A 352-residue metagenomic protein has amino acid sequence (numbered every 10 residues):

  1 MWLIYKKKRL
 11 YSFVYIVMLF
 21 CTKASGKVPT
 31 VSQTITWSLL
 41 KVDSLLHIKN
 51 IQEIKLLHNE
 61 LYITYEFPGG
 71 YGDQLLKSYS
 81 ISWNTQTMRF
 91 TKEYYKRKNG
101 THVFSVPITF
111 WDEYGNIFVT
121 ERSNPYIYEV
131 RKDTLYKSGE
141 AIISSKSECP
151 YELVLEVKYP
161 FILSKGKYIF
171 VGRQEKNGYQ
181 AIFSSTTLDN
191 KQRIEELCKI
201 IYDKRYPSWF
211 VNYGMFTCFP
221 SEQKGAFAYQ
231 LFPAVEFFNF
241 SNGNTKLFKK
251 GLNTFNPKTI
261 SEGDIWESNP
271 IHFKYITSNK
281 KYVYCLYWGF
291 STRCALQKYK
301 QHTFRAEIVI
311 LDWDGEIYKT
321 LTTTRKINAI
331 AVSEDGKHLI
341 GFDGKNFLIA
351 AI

Functional and structural regions predicted by a protein language model:
K27-I48: A short helix->beta-strand "capping" segment at the edge of beta-propeller domains
K41-Q74, Y284-W288: Beta-strand-rich domains and repeat architectures in extracellular enzymes and scaffolds, especially beta-propellers
Q52-L56, I108-D112, K158-K165, N212-S221 (+2 more regions): Structural signature of eukaryotic scaffold interfaces centered on beta-propeller domains
E66-D73, R173-Q174, L286-T303: Short, conserved, GDST-rich strand-edge loop motifs in beta-rich repeat architectures
K77-W83, A181-T187, K300-G315: Beta-propeller blade signature
T87-G115, S147-P150, K204, T324-N328: Blade-loop segments of beta-propeller domains
D133-K165: Asp-box/WD-like beta-propeller blade repeats and closely related beta-sheet repeat scaffolds
T254-S261, E316-A331: Conserved blade-ending motifs and adjacent loop-strand segments that build the rim/top face of beta-propeller domains
